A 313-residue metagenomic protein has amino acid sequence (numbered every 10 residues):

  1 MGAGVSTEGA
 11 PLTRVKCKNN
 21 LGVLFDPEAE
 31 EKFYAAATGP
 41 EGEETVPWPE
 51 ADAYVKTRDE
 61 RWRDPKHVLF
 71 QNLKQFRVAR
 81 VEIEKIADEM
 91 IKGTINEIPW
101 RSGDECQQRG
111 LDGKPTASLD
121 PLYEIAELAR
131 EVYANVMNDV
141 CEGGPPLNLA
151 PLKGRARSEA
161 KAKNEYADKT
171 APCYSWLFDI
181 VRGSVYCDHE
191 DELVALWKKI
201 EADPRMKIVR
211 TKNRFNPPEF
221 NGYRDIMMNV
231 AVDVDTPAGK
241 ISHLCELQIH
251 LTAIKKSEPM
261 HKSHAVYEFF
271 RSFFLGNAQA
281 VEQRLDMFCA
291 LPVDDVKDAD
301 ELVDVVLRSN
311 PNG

Functional and structural regions predicted by a protein language model:
M1-E8: Polybasic, Ser/Thr-rich amphipathic helices
A10-L12, C17, A29-A53: Acidic Ca2+-chelating loop motifs
V15, N19, E31, P49 (+3 more regions): Amphipathic alpha-helical interface elements that mediate macromolecular binding in regulatory proteins
N20-P27: Amphipathic, membrane-active segments
W48-L177, V194, R271-G313: Charge-rich, low-complexity segments
Y166-G313: Long beta-strand-rich cores associated with HINT superfamily self-processing modules
